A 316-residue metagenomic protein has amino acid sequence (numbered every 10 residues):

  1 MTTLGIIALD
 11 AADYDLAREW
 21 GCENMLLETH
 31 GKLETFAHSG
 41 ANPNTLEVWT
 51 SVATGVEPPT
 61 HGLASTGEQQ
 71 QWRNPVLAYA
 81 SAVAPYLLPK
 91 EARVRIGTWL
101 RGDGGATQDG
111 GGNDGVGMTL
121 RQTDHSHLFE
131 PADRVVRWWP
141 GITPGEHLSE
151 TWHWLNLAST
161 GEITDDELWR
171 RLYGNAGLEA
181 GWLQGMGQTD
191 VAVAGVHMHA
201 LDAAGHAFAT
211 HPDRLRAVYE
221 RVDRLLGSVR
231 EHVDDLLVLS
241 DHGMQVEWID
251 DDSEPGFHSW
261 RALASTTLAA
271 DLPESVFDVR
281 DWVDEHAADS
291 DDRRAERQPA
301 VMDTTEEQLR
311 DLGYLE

Functional and structural regions predicted by a protein language model:
T2-T3, A11-T189: Active-site-proximal alpha/beta segments of enzymes that process anionic O-linked groups
L4-Y14, G21-M25, A209, R214-D251: Metal-dependent active-site segment of extracytoplasmic phospho-/sulfohydrolases and closely related
I6, L263-L268, L312-G313: A short aromatic-rich beta-strand->coil structural motif
L9-A11, R137-I142, V196-A200, L239-H242: Short, well-ordered beta-to-alpha junction loops that form the rim of enzyme active sites and present histidine/acidic
V52, L268-A295: Non-catalytic, well-ordered alpha-helical segments in soluble enzyme domains
L168-A194, M198-V238, V276-H286: A long, amphipathic alpha-helix that forms part of the scaffold/cap immediately adjacent to metal-dependent active
S240-T266, E316: Histidine-centered active-site microenvironments of extracellular/periplasmic hydrolases and transferases
A295-E316: Short acidic, low-complexity intrinsically disordered linear motifs used for protein-protein interactions
